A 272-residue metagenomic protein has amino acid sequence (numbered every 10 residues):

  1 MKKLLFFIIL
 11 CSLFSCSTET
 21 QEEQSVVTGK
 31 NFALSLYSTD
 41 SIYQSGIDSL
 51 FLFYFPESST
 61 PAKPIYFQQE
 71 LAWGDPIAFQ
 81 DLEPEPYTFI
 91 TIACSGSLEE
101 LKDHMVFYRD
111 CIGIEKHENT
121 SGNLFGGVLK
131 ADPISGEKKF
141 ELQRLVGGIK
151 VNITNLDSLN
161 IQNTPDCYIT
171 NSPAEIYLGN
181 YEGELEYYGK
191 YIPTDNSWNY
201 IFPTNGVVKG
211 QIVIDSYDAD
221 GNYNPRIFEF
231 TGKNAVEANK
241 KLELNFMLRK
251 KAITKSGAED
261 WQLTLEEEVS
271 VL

Functional and structural regions predicted by a protein language model:
M1-L4, T18: Positively charged n-region of N-terminal signal peptides that target proteins for export
S12-S15: C-terminal motif of bacterial Sec signal peptides marking the signal peptidase cleavage site
S17-G29, K251-L272: Intrinsically disordered, low-complexity repeat and linker tracts
T20-D40, Q143-L156: A short, Gly/Thr-enriched small/hydrophobic beta-strand-prone motif that recurs across taxa
D48-H104, I161-A238, L263-L272: Tryptophan-paired
E70-A72, G96-E137, A219-A252: Structured interaction patches on ligand/partner-binding surfaces of diverse proteins
H117-S197: A sequence/structural signal for flexible, mid-protein segments enriched in small/helix-disrupting residues
